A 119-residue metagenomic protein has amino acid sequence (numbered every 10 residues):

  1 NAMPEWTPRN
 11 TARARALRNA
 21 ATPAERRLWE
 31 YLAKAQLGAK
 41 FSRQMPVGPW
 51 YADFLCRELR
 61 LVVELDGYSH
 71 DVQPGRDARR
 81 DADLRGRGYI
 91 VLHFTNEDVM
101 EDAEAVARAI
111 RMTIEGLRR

Functional and structural regions predicted by a protein language model:
N1-A39, G86, E115-R119: Solvent-exposed, charged helical/coil patches that constitute nucleic-acid or partner-interaction surfaces
A16-A21, M45-G116: Basic, amphipathic alpha-helical patches used to engage nucleic acids or provide basic targeting signals, exemplified
K40-Q44: A short linear hydrophobic-aromatic micro-motif
